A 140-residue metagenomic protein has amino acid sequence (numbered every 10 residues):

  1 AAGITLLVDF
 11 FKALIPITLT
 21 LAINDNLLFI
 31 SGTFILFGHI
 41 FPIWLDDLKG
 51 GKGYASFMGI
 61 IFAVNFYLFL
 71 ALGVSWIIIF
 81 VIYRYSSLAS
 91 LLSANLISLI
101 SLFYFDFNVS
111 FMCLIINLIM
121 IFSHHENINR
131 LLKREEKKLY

Functional and structural regions predicted by a protein language model:
A1-L14, I40-Y54, V81-L91, S123-Y140: Interhelical loop and helix-boundary elements at the membrane-water interface of polytopic inner-membrane proteins
A1-L7, L21-L28, Y67, L99 (+2 more regions): Alpha-helical transmembrane segments and immediately membrane-proximal extracytoplasmic
A2-G3, L28-T33, M58, F69-V74 (+2 more regions): Hydrophobic alpha-helical transmembrane segments
I15-I17, T33: RNA pseudouridine synthases
T20-N24, G38, K52-Y83, N95-Y104: Interfacial segments of multi-pass membrane proteins
I23-F41: Hydrophobic alpha-helical transmembrane segments and immediately flanking/interface helices in integral membrane
I35-H39, I77-F80, I116-S123: Alpha-helical transmembrane segments of multi-pass membrane proteins
D106-L131: Alpha-helical transmembrane segments and their immediate juxtamembrane flanks in integral membrane proteins
